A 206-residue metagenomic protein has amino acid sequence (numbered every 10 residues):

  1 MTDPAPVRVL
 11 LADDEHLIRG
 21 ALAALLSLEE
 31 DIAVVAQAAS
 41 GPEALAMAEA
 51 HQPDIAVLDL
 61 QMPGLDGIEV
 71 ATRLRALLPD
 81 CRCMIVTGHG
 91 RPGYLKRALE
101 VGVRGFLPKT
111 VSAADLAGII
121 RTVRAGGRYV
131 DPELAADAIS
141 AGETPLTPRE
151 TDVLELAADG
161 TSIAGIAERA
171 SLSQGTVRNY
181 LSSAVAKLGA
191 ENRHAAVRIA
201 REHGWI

Functional and structural regions predicted by a protein language model:
A5-I18, L22-L26, L146: Conserved acidic segment of CheY-like receiver
D31-A39, M47, A190: Short hydrophobic/Thr-rich beta-strand motif most characteristic of the beta2 strand and flanking loop of CheY-like
S40-E43, P63-E69: Acidic catalytic/metal-coordinating carboxylates
A46, I68-D80: Short amphipathic alpha-helix used as the core "switch/output" element in two-component signaling
H51-V57: Active-site beta3 strand of CheY-like receiver
D59, T87: Active-site residues of response regulator receiver
G93-L154, W205: Short, flexible helix-to-coil linker/hinge segments that flank and couple to helix-turn-helix
S162-A195: Recognition helix of helix-turn-helix DNA-binding domains
